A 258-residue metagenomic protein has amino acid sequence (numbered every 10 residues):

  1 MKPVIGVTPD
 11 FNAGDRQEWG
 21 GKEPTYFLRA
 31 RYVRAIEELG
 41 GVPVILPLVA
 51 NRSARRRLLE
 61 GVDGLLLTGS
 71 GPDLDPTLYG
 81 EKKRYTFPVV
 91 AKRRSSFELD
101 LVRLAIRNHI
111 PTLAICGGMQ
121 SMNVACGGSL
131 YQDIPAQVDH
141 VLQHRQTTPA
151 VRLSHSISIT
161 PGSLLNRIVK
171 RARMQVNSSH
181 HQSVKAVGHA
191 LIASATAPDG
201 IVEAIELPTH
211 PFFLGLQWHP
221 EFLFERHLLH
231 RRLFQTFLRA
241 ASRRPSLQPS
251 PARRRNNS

Functional and structural regions predicted by a protein language model:
M1-L113, V124, Y131, P135-I168 (+5 more regions): N-terminal beta1-alpha1 cap of cysteine-dependent amidohydrolase-like domains
C116: Conserved G/P- and acidic residue-centered "switch" motifs that form tight phosphate/ATP-binding loops in soluble
M119: The feature captures the ABC ATPase H-loop/switch
L214-Q217: Active-site-proximal beta-strand elements of phosphoester/diester hydrolases
